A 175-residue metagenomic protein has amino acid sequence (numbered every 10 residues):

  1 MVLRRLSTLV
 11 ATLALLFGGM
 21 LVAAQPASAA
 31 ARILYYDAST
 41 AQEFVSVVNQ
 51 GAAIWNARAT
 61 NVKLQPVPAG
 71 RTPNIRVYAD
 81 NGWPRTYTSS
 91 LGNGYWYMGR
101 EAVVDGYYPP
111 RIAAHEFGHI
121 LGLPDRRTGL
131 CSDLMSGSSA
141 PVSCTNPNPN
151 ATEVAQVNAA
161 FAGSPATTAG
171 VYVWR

Functional and structural regions predicted by a protein language model:
M1-A29: Secretory targeting and sorting signals
A29-T40, W96-G99, G137-A140: Acidic/histidine-rich, surface-exposed loop or edge segments in extracytoplasmic proteins
L34-Q65: A short alpha-helix/helix-coil micro-patch that ends at or immediately precedes a cysteine
V45-A52, P110-A114, S132, V154 (+1 more regions): Extracytoplasmic/secreted envelope proteins and their assembly/folding machinery, especially bacterial periplasmic
W55, R111-D125: Active-site recognition of the HExxH zinc-binding catalytic motif
V62-Y97: Short, well-ordered secondary-structure micro-motifs within conserved domains or adaptor modules
W96-A113: Short pre-active-site segment immediately N-terminal to the catalytic Zn-binding motif
V103-V104, Y108, P124-R175: Metalloprotease/metallohydrolase-associated module, dominated by Zn2+-dependent proteases
